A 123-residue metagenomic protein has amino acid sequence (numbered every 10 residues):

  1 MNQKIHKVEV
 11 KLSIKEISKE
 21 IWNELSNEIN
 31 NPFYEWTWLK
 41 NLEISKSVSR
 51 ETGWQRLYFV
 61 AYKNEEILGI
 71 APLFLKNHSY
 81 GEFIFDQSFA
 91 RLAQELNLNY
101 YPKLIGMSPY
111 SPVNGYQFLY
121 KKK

Functional and structural regions predicted by a protein language model:
M1-K123: N-acyltransferase acceptor-side catalytic subdomain
